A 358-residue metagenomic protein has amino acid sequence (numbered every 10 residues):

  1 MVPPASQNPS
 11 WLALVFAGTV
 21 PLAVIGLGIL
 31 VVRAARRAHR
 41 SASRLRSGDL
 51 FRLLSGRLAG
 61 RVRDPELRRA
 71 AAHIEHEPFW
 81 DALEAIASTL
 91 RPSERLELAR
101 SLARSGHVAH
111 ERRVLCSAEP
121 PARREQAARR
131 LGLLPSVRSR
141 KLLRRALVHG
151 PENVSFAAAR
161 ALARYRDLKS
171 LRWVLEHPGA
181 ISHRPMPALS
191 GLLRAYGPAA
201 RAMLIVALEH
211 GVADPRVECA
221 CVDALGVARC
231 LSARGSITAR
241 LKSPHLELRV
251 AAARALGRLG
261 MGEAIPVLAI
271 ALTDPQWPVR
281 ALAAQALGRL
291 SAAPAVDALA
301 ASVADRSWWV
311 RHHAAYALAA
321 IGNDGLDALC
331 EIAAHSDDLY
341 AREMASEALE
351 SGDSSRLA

Functional and structural regions predicted by a protein language model:
M1-S43: N-terminal signal-anchor transmembrane alpha helix of single-pass membrane proteins, serving as the membrane-anchoring
A35-E119: N-terminal topogenic membrane-targeting module
W80-D81, L102-C116, S136-V148, D167-P178 (+6 more regions): Amphipathic alpha-helical scaffolding segments comprising HEAT/armadillo-like alpha-solenoid repeats
L98, A127, A158, A188-L189 (+5 more regions): Conserved hydrophobic register position within alpha-solenoid helical repeats
P121-A122, E152-N153, L168, S182-R184 (+8 more regions): Alpha-helix N-cap/helix-start positions at coil->helix boundaries
A128-R130, G150-A159: Membrane-embedded segments
L256, A271-L272, L287, S302 (+1 more regions): TPR/Sel1-like alpha-solenoid repeat signature
